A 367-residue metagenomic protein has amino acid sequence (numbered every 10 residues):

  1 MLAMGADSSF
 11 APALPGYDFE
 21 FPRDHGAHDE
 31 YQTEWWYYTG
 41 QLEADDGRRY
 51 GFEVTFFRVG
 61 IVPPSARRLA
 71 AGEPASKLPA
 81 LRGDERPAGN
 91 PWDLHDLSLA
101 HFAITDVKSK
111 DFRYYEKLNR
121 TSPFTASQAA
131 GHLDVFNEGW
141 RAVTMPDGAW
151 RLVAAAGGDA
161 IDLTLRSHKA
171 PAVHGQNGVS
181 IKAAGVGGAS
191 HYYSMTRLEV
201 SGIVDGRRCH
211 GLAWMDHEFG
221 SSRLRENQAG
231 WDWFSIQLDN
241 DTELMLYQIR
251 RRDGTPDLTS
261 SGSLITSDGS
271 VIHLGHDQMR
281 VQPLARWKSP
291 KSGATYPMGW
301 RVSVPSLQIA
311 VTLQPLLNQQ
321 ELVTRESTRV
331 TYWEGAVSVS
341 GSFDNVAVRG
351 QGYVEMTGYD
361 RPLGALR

Functional and structural regions predicted by a protein language model:
M1-R367: Structured soluble/peripheral alpha/beta segments that form catalytic or ligand/cofactor-binding pockets
